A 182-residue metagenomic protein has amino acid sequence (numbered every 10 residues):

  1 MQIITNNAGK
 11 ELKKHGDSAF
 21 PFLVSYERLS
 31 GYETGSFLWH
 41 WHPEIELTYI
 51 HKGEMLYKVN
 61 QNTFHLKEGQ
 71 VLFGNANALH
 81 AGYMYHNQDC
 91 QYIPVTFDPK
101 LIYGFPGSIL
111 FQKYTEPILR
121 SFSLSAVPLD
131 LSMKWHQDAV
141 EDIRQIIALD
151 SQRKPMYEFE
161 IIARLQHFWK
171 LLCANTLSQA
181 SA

Functional and structural regions predicted by a protein language model:
M1-K67, V71, N77-A78, Q112-K113 (+1 more regions): Generic protein-terminus/edge-of-domain signal
Q2-L23, L79-I147: A hydrophobic/aromatic-rich effector-binding and dimerization subdomain of bacterial HTH-type transcriptional regulators
T34, Y57, G104-F105, A180: Short acidic, gly/pro-rich beta-turn/loop elements at beta-sheet edges and active-site/ligand-binding grooves
S36-W39, K58, P128, D150 (+1 more regions): Generic anion/oxyanion-binding catalytic loop in active/binding sites
V59, I102-F105, K154-P155: A generic structural signal for short coil/turn motifs at secondary-structure boundaries
R120, D130-S181: An amphipathic alpha-helical interaction segment
